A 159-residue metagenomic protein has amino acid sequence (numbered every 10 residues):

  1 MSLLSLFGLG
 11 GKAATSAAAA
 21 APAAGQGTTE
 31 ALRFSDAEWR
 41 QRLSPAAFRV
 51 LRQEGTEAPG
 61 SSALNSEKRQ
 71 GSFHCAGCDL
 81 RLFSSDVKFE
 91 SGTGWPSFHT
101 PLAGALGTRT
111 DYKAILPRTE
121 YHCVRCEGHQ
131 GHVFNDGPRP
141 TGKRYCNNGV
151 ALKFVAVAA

Functional and structural regions predicted by a protein language model:
M1-F7: N-terminal export leaders
F7-A13, A156: Generic low-complexity, intrinsically disordered sequence content enriched in small uncharged/hydrophobic residues
K12-S35: Short, contiguous pre-domain boundary segments
E30-A159: A short Gly-Trp-Pro
